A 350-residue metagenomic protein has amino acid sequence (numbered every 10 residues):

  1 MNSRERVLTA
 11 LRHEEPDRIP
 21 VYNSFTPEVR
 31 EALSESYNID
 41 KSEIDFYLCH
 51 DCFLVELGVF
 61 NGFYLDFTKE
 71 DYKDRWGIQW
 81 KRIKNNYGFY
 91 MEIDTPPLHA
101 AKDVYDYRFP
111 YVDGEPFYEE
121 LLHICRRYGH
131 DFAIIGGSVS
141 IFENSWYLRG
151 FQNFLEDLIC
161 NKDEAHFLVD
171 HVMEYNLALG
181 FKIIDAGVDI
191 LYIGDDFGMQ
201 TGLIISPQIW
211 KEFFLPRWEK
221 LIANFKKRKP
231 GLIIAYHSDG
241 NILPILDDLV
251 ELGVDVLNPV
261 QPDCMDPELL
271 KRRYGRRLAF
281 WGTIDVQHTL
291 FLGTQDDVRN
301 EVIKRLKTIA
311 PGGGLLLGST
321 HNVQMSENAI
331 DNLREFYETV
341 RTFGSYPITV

Functional and structural regions predicted by a protein language model:
M1-T26, E31-I39, K73, R82 (+1 more regions): Active-site loop segments of alpha/beta catalytic cores
A32-L65: Segments that shape or occlude catalytic/ligand-binding pockets
C52, E56, N61-G62, N85 (+2 more regions): Extended, non-catalytic scaffold segments that flank or surround catalytic motifs
I83-V104: Short, surface-exposed, low-complexity cationic segments
